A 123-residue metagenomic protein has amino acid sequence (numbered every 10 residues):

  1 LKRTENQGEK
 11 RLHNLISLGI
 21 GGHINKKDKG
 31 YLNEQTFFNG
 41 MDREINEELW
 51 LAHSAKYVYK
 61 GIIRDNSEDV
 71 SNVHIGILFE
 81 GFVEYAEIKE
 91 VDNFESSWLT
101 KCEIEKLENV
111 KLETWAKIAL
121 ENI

Functional and structural regions predicted by a protein language model:
L1-E47: Conserved Nudix-box catalytic region and its N-terminal flanking loop in Nudix hydrolases and closely related
R11-D28, G61-N66, V70-I123: Nudix hydrolase/Nudix homology domain
E48, A52, E108-N109: Generic recognition of well-structured, leucine-rich alpha-helical segments and adjacent helix-turn regions within
A52-G61: A short coil-to-beta-strand element that immediately follows conserved catalytic motifs
